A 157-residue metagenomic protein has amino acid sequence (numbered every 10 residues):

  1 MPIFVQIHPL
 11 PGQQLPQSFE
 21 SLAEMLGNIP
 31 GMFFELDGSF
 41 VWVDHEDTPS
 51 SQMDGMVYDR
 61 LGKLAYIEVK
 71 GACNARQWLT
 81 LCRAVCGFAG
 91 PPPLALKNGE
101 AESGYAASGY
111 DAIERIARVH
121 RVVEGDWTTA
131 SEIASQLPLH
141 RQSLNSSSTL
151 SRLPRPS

Functional and structural regions predicted by a protein language model:
M1-S157: Acidic (Asp/Glu-rich) sequence patches and key acidic residues that form negatively charged surfaces used
